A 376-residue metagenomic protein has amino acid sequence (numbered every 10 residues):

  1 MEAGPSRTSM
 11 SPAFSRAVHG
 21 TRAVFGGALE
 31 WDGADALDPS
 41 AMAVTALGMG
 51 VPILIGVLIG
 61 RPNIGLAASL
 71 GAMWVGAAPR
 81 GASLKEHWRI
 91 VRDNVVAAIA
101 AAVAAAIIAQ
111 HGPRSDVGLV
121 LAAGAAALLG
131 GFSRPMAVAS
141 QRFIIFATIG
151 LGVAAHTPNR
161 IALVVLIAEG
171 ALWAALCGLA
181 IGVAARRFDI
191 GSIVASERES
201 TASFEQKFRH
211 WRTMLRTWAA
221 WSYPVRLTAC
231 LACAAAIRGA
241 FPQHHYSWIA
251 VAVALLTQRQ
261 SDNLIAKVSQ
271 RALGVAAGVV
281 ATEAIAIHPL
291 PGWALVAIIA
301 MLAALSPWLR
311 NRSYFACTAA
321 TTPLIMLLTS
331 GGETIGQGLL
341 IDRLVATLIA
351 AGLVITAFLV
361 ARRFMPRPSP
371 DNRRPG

Functional and structural regions predicted by a protein language model:
M1-F143, A147-A320, L328-G376: Alpha-helical transmembrane segments and their membrane-interface boundaries that form or gate the permeation pathway
